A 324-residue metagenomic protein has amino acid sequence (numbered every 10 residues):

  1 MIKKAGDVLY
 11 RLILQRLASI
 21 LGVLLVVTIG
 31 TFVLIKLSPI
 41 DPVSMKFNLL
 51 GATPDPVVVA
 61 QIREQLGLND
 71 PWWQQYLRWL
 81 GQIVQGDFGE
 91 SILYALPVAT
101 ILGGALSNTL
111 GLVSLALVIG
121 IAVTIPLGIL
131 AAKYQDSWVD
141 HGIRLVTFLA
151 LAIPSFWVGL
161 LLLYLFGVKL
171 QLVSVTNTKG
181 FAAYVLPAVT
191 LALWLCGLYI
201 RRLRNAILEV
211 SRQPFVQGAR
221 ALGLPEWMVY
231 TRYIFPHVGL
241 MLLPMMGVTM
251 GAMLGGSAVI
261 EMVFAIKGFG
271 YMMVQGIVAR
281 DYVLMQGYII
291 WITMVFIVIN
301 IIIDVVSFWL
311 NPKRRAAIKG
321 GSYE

Functional and structural regions predicted by a protein language model:
I2-L9, L68-I125: An internal, D/E-rich "acidic patch" concept
K3-L37: Charged, compositionally biased N-terminal leader segments and the immediate start of the first structured element
D7-Q15, S19, P126-L162: Cytoplasmic-entry segments and transmembrane alpha-helices of multi-pass inner-membrane transporters
D7-Y10, L102-W138, T178-E324: Alpha-helical transmembrane segments of integral membrane proteins, especially multi-pass inner/plasma-membrane
L24-Q74, Q171-L186: Hydrophobic alpha-helical transmembrane segments of membrane transport/permease proteins and related membrane-embedded
I29, V33, L37, L130 (+6 more regions): Hydrophobic membrane-targeting alpha-helices
S38, A150-I153, L254: Transmembrane helix irregularities
R144-N205: Membrane-water interface segments at transmembrane-helix boundaries in multipass membrane proteins
